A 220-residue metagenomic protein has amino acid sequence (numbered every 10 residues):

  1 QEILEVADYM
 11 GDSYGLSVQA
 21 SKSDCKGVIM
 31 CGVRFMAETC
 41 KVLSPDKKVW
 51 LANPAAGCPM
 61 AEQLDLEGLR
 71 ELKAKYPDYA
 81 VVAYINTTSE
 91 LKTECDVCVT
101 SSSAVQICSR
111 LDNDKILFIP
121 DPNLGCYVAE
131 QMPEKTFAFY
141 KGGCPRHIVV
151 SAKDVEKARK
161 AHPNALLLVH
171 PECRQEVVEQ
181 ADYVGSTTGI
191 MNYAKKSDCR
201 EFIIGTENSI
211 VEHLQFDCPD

Functional and structural regions predicted by a protein language model:
Q1-G205, I210-P219: Active-site loop-to-helix "anion-binding N-cap" substructures in soluble metabolic enzymes
